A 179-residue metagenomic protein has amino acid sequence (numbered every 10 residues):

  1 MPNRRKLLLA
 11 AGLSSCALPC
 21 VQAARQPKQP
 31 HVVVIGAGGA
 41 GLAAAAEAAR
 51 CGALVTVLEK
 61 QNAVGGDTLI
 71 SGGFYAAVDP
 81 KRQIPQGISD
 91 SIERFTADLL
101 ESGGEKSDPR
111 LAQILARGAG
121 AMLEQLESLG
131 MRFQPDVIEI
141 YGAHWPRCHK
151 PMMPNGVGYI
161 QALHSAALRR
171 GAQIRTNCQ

Functional and structural regions predicted by a protein language model:
M1-S14: N-terminal secretory signal peptides and thylakoid transit peptides that target proteins across membranes
S15-Q26: Bacterial Sec-dependent signal peptides at the C-terminal "C-region" and cleavage site
P27-G38: Beta1/beta-strand and adjacent pyrophosphate-binding region of the FAD-binding site in flavoprotein oxidoreductases
G41: N-terminal Rossmann-fold NAD(P) dinucleotide-binding loop
A48: Aromatic pocket-lining residues of Rossmann-like dinucleotide-binding sites
L54-E59: Short beta-strand "acidic-cap" motif of Rossmann-like dinucleotide-binding folds
K60-Q179: Conserved N-terminal/central alpha/beta ligand/cofactor-binding core
